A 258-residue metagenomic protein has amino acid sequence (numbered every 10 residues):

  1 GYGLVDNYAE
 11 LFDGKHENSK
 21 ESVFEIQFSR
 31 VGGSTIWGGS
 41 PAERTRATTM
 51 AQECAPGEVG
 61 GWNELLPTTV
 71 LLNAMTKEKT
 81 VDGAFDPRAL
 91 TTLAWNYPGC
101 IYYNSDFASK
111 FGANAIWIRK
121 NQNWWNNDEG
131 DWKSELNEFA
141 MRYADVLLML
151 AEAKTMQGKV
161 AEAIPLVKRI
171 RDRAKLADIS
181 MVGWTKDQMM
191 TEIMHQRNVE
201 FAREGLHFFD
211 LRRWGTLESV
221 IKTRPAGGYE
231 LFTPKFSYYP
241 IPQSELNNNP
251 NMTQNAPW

Functional and structural regions predicted by a protein language model:
G1, F24, A89-T91, E138-I170 (+1 more regions): Extended, hydrophobic/aromatic-rich amphipathic alpha-helical segments that build helical scaffolds
A9-N63, K133, E138, I164 (+2 more regions): Long, intrinsically disordered, low-complexity segments
L11-S19, L71-D82, K110-A113, W117 (+1 more regions): Amphipathic alpha-helical surface "interface" segments used for docking/oligomerization or membrane association within
T45-L93: An acidic, gly/pro-interrupted, aromatic-rich
M75-Y143: Flexible, polar/acidic helix-loop-strand segments at domain edges
